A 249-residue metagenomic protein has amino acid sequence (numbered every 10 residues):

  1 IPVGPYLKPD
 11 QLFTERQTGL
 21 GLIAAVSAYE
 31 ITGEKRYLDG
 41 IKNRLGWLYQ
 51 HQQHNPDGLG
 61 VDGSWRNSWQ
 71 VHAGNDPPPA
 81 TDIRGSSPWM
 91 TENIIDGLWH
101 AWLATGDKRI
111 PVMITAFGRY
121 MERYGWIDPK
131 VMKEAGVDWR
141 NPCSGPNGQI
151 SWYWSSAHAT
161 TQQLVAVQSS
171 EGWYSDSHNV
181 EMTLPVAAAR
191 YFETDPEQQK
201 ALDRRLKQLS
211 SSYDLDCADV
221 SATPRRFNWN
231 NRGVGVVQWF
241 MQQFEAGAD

Functional and structural regions predicted by a protein language model:
I1-D249: Glycan-recognition and catalytic cores of secretory/periplasmic carbohydrate-active enzymes
